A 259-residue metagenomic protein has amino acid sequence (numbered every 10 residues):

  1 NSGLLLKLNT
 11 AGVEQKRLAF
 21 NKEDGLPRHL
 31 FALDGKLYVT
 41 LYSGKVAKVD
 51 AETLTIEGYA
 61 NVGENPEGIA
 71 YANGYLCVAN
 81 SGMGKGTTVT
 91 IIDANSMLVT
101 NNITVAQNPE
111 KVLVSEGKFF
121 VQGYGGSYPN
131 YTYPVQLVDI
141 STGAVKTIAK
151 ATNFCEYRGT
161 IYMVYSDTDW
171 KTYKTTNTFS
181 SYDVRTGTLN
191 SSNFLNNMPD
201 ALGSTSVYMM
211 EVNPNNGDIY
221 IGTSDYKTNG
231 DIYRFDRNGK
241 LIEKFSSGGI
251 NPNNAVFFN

Functional and structural regions predicted by a protein language model:
N1-N259: Predominantly soluble domains enriched in secretory-pathway, periplasmic, or organellar proteins
